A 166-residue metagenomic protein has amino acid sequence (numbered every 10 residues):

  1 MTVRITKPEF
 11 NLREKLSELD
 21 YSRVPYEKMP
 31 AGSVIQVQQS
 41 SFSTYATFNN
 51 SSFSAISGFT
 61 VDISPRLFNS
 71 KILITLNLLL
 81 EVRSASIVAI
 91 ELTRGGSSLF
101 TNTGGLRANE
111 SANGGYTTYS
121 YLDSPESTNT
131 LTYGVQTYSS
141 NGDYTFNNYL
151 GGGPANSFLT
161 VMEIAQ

Functional and structural regions predicted by a protein language model:
T2-Y45, Q166: Glycine-rich, low-complexity segments
A46-F53, F59-Q166: Terminal beta-strand-rich extracellular "head" domains that mediate receptor/glycan or other ligand binding
